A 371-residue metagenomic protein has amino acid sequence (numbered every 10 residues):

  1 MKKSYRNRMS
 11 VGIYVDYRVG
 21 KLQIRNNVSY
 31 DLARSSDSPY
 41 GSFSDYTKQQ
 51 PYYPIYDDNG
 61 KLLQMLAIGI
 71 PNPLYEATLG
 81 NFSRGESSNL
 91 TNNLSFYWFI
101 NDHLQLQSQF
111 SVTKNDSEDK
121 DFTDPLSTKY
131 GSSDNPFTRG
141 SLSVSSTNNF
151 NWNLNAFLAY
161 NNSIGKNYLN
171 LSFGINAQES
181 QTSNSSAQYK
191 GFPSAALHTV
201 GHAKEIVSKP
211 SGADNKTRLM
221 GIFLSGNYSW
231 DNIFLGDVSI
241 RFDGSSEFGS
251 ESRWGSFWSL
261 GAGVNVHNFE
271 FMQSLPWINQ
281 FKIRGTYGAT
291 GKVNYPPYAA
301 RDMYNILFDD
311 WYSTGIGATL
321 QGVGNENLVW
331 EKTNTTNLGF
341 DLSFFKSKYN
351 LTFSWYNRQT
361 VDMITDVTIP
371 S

Functional and structural regions predicted by a protein language model:
M1, G236-S245: Transmembrane beta-strand segments that form the barrel wall of outer-membrane beta-barrel proteins
K2, Y14-T91, Q107-M220, E247 (+3 more regions): Surface-exposed loop/interface segments of Gram-negative outer-membrane beta-barrel transport/assembly proteins
Y5-N7: Hydrophobic and amphipathic membrane-targeting/association helices
Y17-V19, F96-W98, D102, Y160-N162 (+7 more regions): Residue-level signature of outer-membrane beta-barrel architecture
M220-W230: Structured alpha-helical segments in the cores of large, soluble enzyme domains
S250-W254: Short glycine/threonine-rich loop-to-helix capping motif typified by GTGT followed within a few residues by an Asp-Pro
S259-G263: Outer-membrane beta-barrel "beta-signal"
N337-D341: Glycine-centered tight-turn and secondary-structure capping sites
